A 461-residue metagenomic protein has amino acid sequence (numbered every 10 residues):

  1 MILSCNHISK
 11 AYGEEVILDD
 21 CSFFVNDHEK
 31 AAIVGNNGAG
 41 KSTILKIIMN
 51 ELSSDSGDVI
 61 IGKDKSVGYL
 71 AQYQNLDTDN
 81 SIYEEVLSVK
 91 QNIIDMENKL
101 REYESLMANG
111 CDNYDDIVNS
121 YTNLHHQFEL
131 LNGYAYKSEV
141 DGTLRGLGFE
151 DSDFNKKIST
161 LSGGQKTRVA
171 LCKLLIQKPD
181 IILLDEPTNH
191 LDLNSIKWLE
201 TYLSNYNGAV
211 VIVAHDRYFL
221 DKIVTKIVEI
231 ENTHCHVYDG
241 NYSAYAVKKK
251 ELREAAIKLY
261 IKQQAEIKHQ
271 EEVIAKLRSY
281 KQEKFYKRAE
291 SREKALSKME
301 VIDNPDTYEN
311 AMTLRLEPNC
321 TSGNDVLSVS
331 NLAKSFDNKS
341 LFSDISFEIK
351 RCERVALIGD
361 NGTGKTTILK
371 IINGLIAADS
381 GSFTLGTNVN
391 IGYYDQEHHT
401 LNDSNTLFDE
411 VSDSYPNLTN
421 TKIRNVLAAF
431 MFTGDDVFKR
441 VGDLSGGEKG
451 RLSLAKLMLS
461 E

Functional and structural regions predicted by a protein language model:
M1-Y260, A311, L316-E461: ABC ATP-binding cassette signature C-motif
Q91, G208, E272, S279 (+1 more regions): Generic structural signal for secondary-structure transition and capping sites
E104-A108, A246, A275-R278, S297-E300: A structural signal for long alpha-helical coiled-coils and helix-turn connectors that form the cytosolic signaling
V118-Q127, H269-S279: A short, surface-exposed helix-loop junction/capping segment
K248-V273, F285, A289-M299, D303-P305: Intracellular alpha-helical coupling/juxtamembrane segments of multi-pass membrane proteins
S279-F285, A311, S404: Short, flexible, glycine-rich and Lys/Arg-enriched loop motifs at helix boundaries that contact anionic partners
